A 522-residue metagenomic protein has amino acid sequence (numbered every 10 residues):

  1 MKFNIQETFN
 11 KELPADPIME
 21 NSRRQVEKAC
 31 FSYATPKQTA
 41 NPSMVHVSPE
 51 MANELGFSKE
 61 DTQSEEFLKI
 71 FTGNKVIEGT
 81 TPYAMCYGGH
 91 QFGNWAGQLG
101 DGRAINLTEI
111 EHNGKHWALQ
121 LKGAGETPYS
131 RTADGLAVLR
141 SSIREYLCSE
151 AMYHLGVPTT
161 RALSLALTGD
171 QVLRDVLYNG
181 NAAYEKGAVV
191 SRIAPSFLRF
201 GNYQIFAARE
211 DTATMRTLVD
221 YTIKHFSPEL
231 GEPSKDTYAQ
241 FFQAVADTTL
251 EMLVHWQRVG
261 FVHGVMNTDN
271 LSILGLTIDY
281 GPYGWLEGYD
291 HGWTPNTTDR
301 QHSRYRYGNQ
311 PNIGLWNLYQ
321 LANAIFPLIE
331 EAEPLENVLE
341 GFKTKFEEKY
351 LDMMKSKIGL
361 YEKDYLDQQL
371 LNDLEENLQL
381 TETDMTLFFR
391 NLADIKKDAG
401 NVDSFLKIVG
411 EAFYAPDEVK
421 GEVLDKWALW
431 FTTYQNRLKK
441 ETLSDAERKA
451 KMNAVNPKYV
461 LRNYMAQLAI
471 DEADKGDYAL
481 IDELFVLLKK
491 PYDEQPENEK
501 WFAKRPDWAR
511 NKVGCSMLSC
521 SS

Functional and structural regions predicted by a protein language model:
M1-Y87, P295, D299-S522: Regulatory N- and C-terminal appendages and interdomain linkers associated with kinase/kinase-like NTP transferase
P17-I18, S22, F31-Y33, F92-Q98 (+3 more regions): Intrinsically disordered, low-complexity segments enriched in polar/charged residues with Gly/Pro, especially when
T35-K37, D134-L136, A239-Q240: Short, contiguous strand/loop micro-motifs
N41-M44, P49-P233, L274-I278, Y305 (+6 more regions): Conserved ATP-binding subdomain of kinase catalytic cores across diverse folds
S141-S142, V172-D175, N179-H263, L274-L380: ATP-dependent phospho-/nucleotidyl transfer catalytic cores
T268-D269, I273: Catalytic-loop Lys-Pro-X-Asn motif of eukaryotic-like protein kinases
